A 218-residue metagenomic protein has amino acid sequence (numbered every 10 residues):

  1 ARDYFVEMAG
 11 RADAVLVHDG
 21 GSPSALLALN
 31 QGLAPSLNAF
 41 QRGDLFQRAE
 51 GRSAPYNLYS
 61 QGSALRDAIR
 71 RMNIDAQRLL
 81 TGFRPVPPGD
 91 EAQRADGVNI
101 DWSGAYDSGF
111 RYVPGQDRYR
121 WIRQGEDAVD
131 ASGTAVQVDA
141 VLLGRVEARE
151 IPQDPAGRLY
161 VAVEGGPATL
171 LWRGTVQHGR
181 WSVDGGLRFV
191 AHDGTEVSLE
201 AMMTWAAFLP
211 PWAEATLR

Functional and structural regions predicted by a protein language model:
A1-R218: A surface/extracellular/periplasmic glyco- and lipid-processing/surface-interacting theme
